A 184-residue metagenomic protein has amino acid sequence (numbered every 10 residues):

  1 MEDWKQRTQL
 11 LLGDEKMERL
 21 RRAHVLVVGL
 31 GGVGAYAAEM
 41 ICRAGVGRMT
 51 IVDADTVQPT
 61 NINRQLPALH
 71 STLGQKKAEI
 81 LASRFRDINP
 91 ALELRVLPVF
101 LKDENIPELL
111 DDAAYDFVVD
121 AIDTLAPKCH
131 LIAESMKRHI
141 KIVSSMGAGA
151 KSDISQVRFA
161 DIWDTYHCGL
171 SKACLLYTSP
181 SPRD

Functional and structural regions predicted by a protein language model:
M1-L26: N-terminal charged helix/coil linker that caps or initiates catalytic domains
H24-C42: Glycine-rich adenosine-cofactor-binding loop
A44-R48: Conserved S-adenosyl-L-methionine
D53-D87: Glycine-rich phosphate-binding loop and adjoining beta1-alpha1-beta2 segment of Rossmann-like nucleotide-binding folds
V99-N105: Conserved SAM/SAH-binding loop
N105-A113: Short amphipathic alpha-helix with an adjacent loop that forms part of the alpha/beta core around
F117-I122, I132-I154: ADP-ribose/adenylate-binding Rossmann-like module
Y177-D184: Conserved small/polar residues in nucleotide/adenosyl-binding loops
